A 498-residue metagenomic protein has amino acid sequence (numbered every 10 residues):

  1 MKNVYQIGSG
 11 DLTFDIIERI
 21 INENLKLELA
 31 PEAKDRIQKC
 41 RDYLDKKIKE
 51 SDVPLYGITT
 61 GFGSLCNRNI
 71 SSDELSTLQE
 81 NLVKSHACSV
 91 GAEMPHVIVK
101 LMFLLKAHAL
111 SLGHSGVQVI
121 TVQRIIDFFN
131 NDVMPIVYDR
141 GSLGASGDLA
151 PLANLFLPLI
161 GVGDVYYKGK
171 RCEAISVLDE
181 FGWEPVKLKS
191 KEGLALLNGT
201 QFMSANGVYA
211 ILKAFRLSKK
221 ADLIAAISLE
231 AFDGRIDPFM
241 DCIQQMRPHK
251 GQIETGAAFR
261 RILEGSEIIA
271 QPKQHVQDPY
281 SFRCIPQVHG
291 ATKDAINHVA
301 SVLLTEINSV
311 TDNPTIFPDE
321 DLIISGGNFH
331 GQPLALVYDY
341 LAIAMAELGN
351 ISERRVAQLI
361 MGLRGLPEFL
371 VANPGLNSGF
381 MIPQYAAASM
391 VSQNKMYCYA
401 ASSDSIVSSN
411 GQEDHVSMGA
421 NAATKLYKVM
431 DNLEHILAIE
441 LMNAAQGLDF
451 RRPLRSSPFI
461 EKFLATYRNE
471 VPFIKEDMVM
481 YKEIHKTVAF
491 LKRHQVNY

Functional and structural regions predicted by a protein language model:
K2-D52, L82-P135, L229, Q244: Glycine-rich, flexible loop motifs
K2-L25, L29-R36, C40-Y43, I48 (+1 more regions): C-terminal auxiliary extensions adjacent to catalytic cores
E50-P54, D132-Y138, L152, E173 (+2 more regions): Hydrophobic alpha-helical context, especially transmembrane and signal-peptide helices
S51-V53, R68, T255-G256: Polyanion/phosphate-binding surface patch
D52-G57, Q495: An N-terminal domain-start capping segment
Y56-I70, E74-L78, S85-L110, Y138-I160 (+2 more regions): FAD-binding core of FAD-dependent oxidoreductases, characterized by glycine-rich FAD pyrophosphate-binding loops
E93, L104, L112-M134, A145-L152 (+2 more regions): Well-ordered mid-protein domain cores that form the structural environment of catalytic cofactors
V137-S142, D319-I323: Cysteine-centered functional microenvironments
